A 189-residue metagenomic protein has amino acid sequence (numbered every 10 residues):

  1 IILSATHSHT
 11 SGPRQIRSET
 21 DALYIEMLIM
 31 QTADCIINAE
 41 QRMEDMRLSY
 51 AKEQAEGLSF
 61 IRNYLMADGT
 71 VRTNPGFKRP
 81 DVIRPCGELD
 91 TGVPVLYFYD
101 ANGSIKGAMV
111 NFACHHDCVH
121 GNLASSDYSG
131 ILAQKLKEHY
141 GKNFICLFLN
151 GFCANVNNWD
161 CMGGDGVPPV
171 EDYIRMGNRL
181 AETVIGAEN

Functional and structural regions predicted by a protein language model:
I1-M162, P168-R175, A181, E188: Conserved beta-alpha junction segments in alpha/beta enzyme cores
